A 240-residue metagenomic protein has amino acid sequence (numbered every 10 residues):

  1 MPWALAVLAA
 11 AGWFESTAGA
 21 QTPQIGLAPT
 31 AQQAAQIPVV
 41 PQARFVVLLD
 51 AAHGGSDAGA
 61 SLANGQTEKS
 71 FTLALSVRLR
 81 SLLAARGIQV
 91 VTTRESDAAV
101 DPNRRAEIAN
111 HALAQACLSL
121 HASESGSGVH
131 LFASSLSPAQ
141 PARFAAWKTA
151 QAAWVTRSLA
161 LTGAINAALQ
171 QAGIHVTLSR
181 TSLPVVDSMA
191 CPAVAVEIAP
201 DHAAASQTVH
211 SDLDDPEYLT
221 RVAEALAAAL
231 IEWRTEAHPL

Functional and structural regions predicted by a protein language model:
P2-A4, F45, P102: Generic alpha-helix initiation/capping and coil-helix boundary signal
P2-G12: Bacterial N-terminal signal peptides
V7, T17-A18: Cleavable N-terminal signal peptides
P23-Q32, Q36-P38, S70-L240: Active-site-proximal helix/loop segments of hydrolytic enzymes
A34-L48: N-terminal hydrophobic or amphipathic helices/low-complexity stretches enriched in small/hydrophobic/Pro/Gly
R44-G65: Short glycine-rich His-centered loop
